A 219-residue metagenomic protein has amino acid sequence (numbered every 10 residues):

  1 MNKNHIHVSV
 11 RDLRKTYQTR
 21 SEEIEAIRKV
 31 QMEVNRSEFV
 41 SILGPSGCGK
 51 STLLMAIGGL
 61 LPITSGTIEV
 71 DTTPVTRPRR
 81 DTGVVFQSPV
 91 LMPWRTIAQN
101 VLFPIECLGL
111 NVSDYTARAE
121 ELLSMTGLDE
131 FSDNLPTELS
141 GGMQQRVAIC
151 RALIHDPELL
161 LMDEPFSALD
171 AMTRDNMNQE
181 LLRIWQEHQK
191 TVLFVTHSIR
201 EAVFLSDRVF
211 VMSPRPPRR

Functional and structural regions predicted by a protein language model:
L43-P45: The feature captures the beta-strand-to-loop junction immediately N-terminal to the Walker
G58: Helix-to-loop junction immediately C-terminal to a conserved catalytic motif
G66-P78: Conserved ABC transporter NBD signature motif
R95-F103: Short coil-to-helix segment of the ABC ATPase nucleotide-binding domain corresponding to the Q-loop/switch region
E106, S113-F131, R183: Conserved ABC ATPase "signature" region
N134-T137, H155: Conserved signature/switch motifs of ABC ATPase nucleotide-binding domains
I149: Hydrophobic anchor residue at the start of the ABC signature
L160-D163: Catalytic Walker B motif of ABC-type/P-loop ATPase nucleotide-binding domains
